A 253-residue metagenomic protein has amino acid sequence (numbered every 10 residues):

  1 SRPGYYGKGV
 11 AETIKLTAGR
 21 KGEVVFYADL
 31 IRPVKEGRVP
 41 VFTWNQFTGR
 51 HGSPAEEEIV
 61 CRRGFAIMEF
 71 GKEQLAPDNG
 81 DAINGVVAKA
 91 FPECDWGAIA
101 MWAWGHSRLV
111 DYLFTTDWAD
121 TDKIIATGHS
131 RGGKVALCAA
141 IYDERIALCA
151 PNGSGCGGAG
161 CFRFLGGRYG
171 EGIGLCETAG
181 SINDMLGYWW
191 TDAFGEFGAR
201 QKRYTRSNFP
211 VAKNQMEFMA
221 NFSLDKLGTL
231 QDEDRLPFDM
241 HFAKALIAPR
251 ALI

Functional and structural regions predicted by a protein language model:
R2-P40: N-terminal cap/lid segment of alpha/beta-hydrolase-fold proteins
V41-T116, G157-I173: Cap/lid segment of the alpha/beta-hydrolase catalytic domain
W118-S130: Alpha/beta-hydrolase fold nucleophile elbow
G128-A140: Glycine-rich nucleophile elbow surrounding the catalytic serine of serine-hydrolase chemistry
I141-A147: Conserved hydrolase catalytic core segment
L148-A243: Mobile cap/lid helix-loop segments that gate and shape the active-site cleft of serine hydrolases
R250-I253: Catalytic His-Asp charge-relay segment
